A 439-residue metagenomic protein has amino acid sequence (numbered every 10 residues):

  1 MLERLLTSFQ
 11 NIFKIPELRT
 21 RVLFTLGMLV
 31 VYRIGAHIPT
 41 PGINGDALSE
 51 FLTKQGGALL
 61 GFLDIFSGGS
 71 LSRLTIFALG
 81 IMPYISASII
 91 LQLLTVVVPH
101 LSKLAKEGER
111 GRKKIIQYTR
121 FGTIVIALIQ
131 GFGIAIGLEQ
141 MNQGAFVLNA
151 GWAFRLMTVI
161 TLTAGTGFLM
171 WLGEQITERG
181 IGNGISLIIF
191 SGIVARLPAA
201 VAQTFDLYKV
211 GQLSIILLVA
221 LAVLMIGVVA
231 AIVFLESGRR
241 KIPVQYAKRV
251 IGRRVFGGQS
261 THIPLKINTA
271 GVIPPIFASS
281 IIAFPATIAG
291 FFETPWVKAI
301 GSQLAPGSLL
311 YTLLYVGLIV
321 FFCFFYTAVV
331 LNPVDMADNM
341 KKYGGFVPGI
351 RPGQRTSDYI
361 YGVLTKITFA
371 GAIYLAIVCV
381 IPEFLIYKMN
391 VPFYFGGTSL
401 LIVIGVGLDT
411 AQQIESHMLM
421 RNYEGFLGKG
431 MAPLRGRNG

Functional and structural regions predicted by a protein language model:
M1-A105, R110-G439: N-terminal cationic and glycine-rich segments that engage phosphates or anionic surfaces
